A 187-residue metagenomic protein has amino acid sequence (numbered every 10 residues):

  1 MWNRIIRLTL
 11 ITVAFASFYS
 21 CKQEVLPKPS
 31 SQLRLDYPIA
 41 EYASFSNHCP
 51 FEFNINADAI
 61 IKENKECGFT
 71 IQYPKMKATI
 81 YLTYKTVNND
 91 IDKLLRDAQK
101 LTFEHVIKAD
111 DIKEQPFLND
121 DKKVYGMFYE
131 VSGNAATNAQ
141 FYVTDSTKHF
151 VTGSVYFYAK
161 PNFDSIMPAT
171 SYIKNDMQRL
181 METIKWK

Functional and structural regions predicted by a protein language model:
M1-T9: Bacterial N-terminal signal peptides that target proteins for export
S17-S20: C-terminal motif of bacterial Sec signal peptides marking the signal peptidase cleavage site
K22-V25: Bacterial signal peptide processing site
P29-C49: Post-signal peptide N-terminal segment of mature Sec-exported envelope proteins
S46-K100: Secretory pathway targeting signatures of secreted, lumenal, and periplasmic proteins
I80-N88, Q140-F141, F163-S171: Second-shell loop/turn segments in exported
Q99-S154: Signature of long, low-cysteine stretches enriched in small and polar/charged residues
S154-K187: Surface-exposed amphipathic alpha-helical segments
